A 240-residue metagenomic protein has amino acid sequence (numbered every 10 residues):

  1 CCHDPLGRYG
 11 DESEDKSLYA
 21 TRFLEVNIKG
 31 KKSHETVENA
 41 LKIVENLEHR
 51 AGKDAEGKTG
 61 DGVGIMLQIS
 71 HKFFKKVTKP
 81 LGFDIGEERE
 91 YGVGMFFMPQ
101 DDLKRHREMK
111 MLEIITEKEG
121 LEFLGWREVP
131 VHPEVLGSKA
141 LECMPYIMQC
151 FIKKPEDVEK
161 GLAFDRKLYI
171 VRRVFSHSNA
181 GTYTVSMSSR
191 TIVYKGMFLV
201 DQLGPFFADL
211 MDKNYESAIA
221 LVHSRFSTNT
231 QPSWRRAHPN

Functional and structural regions predicted by a protein language model:
C1-N240: N-terminal segments that mediate ammonia production and transfer in glutamine-dependent amidotransferase systems
